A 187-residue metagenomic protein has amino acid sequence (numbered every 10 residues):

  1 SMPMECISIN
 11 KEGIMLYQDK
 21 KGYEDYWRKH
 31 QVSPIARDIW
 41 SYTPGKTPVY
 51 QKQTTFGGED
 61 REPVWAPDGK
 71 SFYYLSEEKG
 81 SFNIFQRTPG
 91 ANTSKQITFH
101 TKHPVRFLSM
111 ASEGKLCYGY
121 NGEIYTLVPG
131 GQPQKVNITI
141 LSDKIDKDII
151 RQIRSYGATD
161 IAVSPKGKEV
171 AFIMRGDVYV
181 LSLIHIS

Functional and structural regions predicted by a protein language model:
S1-S8, G13-W40, P44-R61, P67 (+8 more regions): A flexible loop/linker signature enriched in serine peptidases of the S9 family
M110-S112, V163-K166: Loop/turn segments within WD40 beta-propeller blades
I153-A162: Signature of short aromatic-glycine-proline-rich micro-motifs recurring in repeat-based ectodomains
